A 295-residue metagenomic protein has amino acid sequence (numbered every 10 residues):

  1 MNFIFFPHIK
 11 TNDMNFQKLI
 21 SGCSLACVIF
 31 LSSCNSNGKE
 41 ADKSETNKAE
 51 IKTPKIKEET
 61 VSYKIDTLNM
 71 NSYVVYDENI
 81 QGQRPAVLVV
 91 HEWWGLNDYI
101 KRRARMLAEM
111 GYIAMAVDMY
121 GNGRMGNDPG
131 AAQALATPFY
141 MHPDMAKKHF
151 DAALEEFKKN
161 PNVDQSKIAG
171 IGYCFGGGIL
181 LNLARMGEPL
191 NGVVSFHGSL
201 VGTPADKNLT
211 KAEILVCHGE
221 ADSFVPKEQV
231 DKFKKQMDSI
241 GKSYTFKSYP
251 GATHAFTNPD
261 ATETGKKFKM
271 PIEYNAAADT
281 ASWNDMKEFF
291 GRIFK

Functional and structural regions predicted by a protein language model:
F30-S33: C-terminal motif of bacterial Sec signal peptides marking the signal peptidase cleavage site
N35-N37: Bacterial signal peptide processing site
A41-P54, T60-N162, P259-E273: Serine-hydrolase catalytic machinery in alpha/beta-hydrolase-like enzymes
R103, P226-Q236: Short alpha-helix in the alpha/beta-hydrolase fold that links the catalytic acid
F150-T210: Primarily recognizes the serine-hydrolase "nucleophile elbow" in alpha/beta-hydrolase and SGNH/GDSL folds
V216-H218: Short beta-strand/loop motif that positions the catalytic acidic residue of the alpha/beta-hydrolase fold
A221-V225, H254: Acidic catalytic loop of the alpha/beta-hydrolase fold
I240-K295: C-terminal catalytic histidine-bearing segment of alpha/beta-hydrolase fold enzymes
